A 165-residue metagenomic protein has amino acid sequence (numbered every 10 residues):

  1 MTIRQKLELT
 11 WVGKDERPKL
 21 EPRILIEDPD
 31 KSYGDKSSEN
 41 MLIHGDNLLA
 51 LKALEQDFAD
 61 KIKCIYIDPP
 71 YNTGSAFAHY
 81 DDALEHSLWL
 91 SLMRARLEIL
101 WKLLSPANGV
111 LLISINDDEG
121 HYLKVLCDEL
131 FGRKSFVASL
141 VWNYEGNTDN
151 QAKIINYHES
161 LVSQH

Functional and structural regions predicted by a protein language model:
M1-Y66, T73-S87, L92-A95: DnaQ-like (DEDDh/DEDDy) 3′-5′ exonuclease domain used for proofreading and 3′-end trimming on nucleic acids
K36, A107, V162-H165: Catalytic cores of nucleotide-enabled group-transfer and carboxylate-activating enzymes in metabolic and assembly-line
Q56-A59, V125-R133, I155-N156: Short, surface-exposed basic-aromatic patches at helix termini and helix-loop junctions that form
I65-P70, L112-N116, H165: Generic beta-strand/beta-sheet core signal
S75-Y80, L123-V125, S139, Q151: Short, solvent-exposed loop/turn and secondary-structure capping segments
H86-V141: Conserved Class I SAM-dependent methyltransferase catalytic core
W142-G146, A152-H165: Polar, glycine-rich mid-to-C-terminal structural blocks that act as macromolecule-binding/assembly scaffolds
